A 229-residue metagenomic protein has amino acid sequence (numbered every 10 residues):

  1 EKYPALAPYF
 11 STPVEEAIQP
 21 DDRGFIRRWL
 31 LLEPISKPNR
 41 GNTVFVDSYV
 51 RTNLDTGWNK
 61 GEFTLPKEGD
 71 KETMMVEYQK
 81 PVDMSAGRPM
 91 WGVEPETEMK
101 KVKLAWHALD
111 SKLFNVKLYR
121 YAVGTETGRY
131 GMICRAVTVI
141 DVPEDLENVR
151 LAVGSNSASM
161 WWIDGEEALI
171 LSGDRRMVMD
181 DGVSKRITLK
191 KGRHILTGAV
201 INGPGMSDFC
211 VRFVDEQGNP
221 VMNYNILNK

Functional and structural regions predicted by a protein language model:
E1-V116, G198-K229: Accessory carbohydrate-binding/adhesion or oligomerization-edge regions at the termini of glycan-active proteins
L30-E33, V139-D141, R186-T188: Generic structural detector for well-ordered beta-strands
S111-Y130: Edge strands and adjacent loops of beta-rich recognition modules
R120-G124, R135-V137, D180-S184: Short structured motifs
R129-D141: Short beta-strands within extracellular/lumenal beta-sheet-rich domains
M132-C134, D145, S155, M179-D181: Residues that act as N-cap/strand-start positions at coil-to-secondary-structure junctions
V142, E147-W162, L196: Aromatic-lined ligand-binding clefts that engage carbohydrates, nucleic acids, or primary amines
I163-V211: Beta-strand-rich ligand-recognition modules
